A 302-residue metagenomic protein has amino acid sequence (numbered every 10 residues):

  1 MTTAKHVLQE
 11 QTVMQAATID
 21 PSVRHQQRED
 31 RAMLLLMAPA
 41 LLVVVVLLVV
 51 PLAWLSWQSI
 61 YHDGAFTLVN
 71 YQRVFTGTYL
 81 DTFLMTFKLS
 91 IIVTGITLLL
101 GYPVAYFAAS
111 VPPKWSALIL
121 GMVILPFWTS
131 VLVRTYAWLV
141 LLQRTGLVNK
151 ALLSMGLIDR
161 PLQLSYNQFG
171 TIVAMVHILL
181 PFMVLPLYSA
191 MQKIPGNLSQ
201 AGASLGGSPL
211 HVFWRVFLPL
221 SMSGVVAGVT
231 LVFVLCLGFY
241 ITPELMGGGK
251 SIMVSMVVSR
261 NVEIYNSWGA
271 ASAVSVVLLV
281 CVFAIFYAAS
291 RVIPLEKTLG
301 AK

Functional and structural regions predicted by a protein language model:
T2-D20, R24, V50, Y188-S199 (+2 more regions): C-terminal transmembrane helix and the adjacent membrane-cytosol boundary/short C-terminal tail of inner/organellar
I19-A32, Y71-T78, P243-R291: Interhelical loop and adjacent transmembrane-helix boundary motif in polytopic membrane transport permeases
Q26-R31, L84, K114-A117, Q168-G170 (+1 more regions): Amphipathic cytosolic juxtamembrane alpha-helices at the membrane-cytosol interface of multi-pass membrane transporters
P39-L47, G95, L125, H177 (+3 more regions): Transmembrane alpha-helices
L42-D81, L141, T145-G146, G248-G249 (+1 more regions): Short membrane-interfacial helix/loop motifs at transmembrane-helix boundaries
P51-S56, V133, M183-P186, G224-S259: Non-cytoplasmic
L68, T135-V176, L210, M246-K250: Membrane-interfacial helix termini and adjacent extracytoplasmic/periplasmic loops of multi-pass transporters
G77-S110, V176: Transmembrane alpha-helix signature in integral membrane proteins
